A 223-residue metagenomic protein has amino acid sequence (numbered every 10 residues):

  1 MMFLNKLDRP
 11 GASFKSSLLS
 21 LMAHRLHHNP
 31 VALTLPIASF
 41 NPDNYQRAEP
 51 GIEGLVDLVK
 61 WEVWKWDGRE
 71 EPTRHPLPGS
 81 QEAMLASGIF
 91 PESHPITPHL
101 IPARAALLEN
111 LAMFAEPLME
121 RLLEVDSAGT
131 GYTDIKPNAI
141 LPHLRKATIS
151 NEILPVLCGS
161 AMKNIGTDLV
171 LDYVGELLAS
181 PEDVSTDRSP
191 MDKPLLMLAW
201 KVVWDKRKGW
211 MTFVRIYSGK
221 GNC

Functional and structural regions predicted by a protein language model:
M1-C223: Structural and coupling elements of P-loop NTPases
